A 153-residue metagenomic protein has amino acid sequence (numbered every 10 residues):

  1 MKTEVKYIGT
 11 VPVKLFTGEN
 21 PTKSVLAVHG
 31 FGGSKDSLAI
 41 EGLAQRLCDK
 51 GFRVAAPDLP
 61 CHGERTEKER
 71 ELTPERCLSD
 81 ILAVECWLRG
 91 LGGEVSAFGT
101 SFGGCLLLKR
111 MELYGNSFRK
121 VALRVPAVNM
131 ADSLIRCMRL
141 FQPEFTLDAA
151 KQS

Functional and structural regions predicted by a protein language model:
M1-N20: N-terminal cap/lid segment of alpha/beta-hydrolase-fold proteins
T22-G30: Short beta-strand element of the alpha/beta-hydrolase
G32-A44: The serine-hydrolase catalytic nucleophile loop
A44-T66: Conserved alpha/beta-hydrolase
H62-L91: Catalytic nucleophile-loop/oxyanion-hole region of alpha/beta-hydrolase and closely related hydrolase-like folds
A97-G99, R124: Short beta-strand immediately N-terminal to the catalytic nucleophile in serine-hydrolase-like folds
G99-L107: Gly/Ala-rich beta-loop-alpha elbow adjacent to hydrolase catalytic centers
N116-S153: The alpha/beta-hydrolase serine catalytic core
